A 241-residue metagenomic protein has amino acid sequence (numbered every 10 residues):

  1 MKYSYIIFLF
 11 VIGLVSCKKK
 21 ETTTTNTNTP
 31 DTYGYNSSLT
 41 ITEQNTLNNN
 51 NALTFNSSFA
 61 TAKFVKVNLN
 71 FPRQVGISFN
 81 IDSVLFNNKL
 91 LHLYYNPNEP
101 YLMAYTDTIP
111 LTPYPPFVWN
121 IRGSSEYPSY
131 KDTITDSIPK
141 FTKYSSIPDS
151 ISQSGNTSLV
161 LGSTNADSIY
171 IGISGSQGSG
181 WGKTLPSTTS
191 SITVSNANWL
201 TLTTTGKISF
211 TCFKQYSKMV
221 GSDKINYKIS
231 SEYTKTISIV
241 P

Functional and structural regions predicted by a protein language model:
K2-F8: Sec-dependent signal peptide recognition, specifically the positively charged N-region followed immediately by
G13-S16: C-terminal motif of bacterial Sec signal peptides marking the signal peptidase cleavage site
K20-D82, P241: Acidic/polar, low-complexity intrinsically disordered N-terminal segments immediately downstream of a Sec signal
A60, N88-L111, T188-S195: Aromatic sugar-binding surface patches on proteins that engage polysaccharides or sugar-phosphate polymers
P110-P128, T203-M219: Short, aromatic- and glycine-rich surface loops/edge beta-strands on solvent-exposed regions
K131-K143, G221-P241: Short beta-strand elements
K140-N198: Short helix-loop boundary/capping segments
